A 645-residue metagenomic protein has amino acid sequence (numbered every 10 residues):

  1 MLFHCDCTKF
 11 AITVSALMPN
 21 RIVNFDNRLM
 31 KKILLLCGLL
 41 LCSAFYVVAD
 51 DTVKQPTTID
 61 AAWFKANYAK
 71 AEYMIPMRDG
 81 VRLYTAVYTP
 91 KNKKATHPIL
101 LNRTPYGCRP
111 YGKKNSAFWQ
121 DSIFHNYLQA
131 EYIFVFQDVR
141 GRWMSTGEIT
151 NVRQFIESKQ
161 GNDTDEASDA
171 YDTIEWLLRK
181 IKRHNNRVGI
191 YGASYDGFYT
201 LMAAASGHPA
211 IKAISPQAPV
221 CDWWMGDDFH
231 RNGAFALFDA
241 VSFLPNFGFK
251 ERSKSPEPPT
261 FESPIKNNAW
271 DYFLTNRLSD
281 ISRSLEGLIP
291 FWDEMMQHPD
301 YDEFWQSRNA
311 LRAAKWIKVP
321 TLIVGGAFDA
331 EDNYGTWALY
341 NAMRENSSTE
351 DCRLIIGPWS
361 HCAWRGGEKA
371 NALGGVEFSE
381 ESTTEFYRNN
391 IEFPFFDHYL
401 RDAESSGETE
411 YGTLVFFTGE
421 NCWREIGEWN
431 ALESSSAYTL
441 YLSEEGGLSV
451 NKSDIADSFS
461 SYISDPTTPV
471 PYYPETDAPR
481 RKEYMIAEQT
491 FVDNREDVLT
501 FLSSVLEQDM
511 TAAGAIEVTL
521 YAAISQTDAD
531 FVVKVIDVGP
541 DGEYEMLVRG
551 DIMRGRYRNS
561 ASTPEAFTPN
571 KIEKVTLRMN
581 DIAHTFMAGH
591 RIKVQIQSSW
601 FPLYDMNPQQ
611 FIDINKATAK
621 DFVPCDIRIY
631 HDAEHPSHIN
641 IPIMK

Functional and structural regions predicted by a protein language model:
D51-Q55, Y73, C362, V376-S379 (+2 more regions): Glycine/threonine-rich phosphate-binding loop and adjacent beta-strand/alpha-helix elements that clamp
T57-K93, L502-Q508: N-terminal cap/lid segment of alpha/beta-hydrolase-fold proteins
K91, A95-K180, D228-F229, G367-F378 (+4 more regions): Cap/lid segment of the alpha/beta-hydrolase catalytic domain
G112, E157-S158, T275-R312, V319: Mobile cap/lid helix-loop segments that gate and shape the active-site cleft of serine hydrolases
F155-N162, Y191, F198-I265, A327-A330 (+1 more regions): A catalytic-pocket lid/entrance helix-loop region that shapes and gates access to the active site across common
K182-S194: Alpha/beta-hydrolase fold nucleophile elbow
I317, I323-G325: Short beta-strand/loop motif that positions the catalytic acidic residue of the alpha/beta-hydrolase fold
A330-W337: Conserved alpha/beta-hydrolase "acid-adjacent" motif
